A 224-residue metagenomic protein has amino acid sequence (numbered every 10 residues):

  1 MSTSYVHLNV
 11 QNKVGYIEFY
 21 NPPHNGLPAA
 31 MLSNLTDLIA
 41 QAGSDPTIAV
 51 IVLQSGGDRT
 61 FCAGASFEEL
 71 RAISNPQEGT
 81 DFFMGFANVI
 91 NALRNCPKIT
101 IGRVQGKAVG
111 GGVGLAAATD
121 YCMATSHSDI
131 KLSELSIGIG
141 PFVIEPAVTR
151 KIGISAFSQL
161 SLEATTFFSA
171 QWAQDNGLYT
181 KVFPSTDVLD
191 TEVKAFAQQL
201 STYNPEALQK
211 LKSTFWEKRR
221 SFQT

Functional and structural regions predicted by a protein language model:
M1-N12, N21, D45, D58 (+2 more regions): C-terminal alpha-helix plus adjacent terminal tail
M1-Q54, N91: Conserved CoA-thioester-binding segment of acyl-CoA-metabolizing enzymes
H7, S55-V89, A108: Glycine- (often His-adjacent) and acidic-residue-rich active-site loop that binds/positions the CoA thioester
I17, L35, L53, S66 (+4 more regions): Terminal peptide-recognition signature
L32, F67, F86, E145 (+2 more regions): A general structural signal for well-ordered alpha-helical segments in protein cores
L38, G85-P97: Catalytic-core regions built around general acid/base machinery
R94-N204: Crotonase-fold acyl-CoA enzyme core
